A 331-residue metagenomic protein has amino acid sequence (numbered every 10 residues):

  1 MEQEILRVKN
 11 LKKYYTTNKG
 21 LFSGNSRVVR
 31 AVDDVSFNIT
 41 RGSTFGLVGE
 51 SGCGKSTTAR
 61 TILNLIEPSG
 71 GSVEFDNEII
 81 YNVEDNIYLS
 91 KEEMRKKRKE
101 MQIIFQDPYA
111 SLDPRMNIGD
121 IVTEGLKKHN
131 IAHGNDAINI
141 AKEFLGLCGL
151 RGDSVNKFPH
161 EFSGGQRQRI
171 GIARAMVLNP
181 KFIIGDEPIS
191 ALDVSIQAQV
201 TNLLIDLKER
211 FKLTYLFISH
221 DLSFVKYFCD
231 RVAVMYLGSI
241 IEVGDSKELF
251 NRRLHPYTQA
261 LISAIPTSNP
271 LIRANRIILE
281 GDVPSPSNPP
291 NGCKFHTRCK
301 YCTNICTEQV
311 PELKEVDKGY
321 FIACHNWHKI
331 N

Functional and structural regions predicted by a protein language model:
E4, N18, F22, D245-N331: Charged, flexible cofactor/metal-binding loops and thiol motifs
E50, P188, L192, I196-A274: P-loop NTP-binding/switch modules centered on Walker-like glycine-rich loops
L63: Helix-to-loop junction immediately C-terminal to a conserved catalytic motif
G71-E84: Conserved ABC transporter NBD signature motif
I79-N82, D136-D153: Conserved ABC ATPase "signature" region
F158-F162, Q166: Conserved ABC ATPase signature
V177-K181: A short, proline-enriched helix->beta-strand linker immediately N-terminal to the Walker B motif in ABC-type P-loop
